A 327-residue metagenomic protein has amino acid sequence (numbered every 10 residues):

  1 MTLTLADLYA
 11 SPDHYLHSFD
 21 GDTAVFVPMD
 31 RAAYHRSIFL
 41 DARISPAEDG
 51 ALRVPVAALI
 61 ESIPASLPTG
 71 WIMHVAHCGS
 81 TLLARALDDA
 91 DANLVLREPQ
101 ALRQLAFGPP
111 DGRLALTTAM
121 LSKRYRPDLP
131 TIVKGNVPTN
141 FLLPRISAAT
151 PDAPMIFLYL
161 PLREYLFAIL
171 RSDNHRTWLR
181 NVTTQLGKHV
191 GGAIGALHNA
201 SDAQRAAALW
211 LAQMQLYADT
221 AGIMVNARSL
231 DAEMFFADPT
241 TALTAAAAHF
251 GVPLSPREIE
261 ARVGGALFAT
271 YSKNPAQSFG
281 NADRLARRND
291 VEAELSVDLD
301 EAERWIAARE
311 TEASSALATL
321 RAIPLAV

Functional and structural regions predicted by a protein language model:
M1-M120: PAPS-dependent sulfotransferase catalytic core
M73-A76, R97-E98, V133-T139, L158-L160 (+1 more regions): Short His-Asn-centered micro-motif
A86-A90, R145-I156, A247-H249: Short, surface-exposed basic-aromatic patches at helix termini and helix-loop junctions that form
V95, M155, A227-S229: Conserved beta-strand scaffold positions in the cores of enzyme catalytic domains, especially in NTP/NDP-utilizing
G112-R126, V137-N140, F167-L170, N174-A242: PAPS-dependent sulfotransferase catalytic domain
I146-S172: Conserved phosphate-donor/acceptor-positioning beta-strand/loop module used by diverse small-molecule
R171, R176-A203, E260-E310: PAPS-dependent sulfotransferase catalytic core
T220-E294: The conserved 3'-phosphoadenosine-5'-phosphosulfate
